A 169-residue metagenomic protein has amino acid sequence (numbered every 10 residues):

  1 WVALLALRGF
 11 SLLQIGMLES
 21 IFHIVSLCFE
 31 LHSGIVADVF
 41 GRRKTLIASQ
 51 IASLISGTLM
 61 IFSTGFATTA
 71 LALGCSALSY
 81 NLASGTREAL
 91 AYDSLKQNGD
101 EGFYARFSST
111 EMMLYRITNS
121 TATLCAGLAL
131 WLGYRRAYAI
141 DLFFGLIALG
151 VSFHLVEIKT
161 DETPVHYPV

Functional and structural regions predicted by a protein language model:
W1-Q14: Short amphipathic helix-loop junctions that connect adjacent transmembrane helices in Major Facilitator Superfamily/SLC
A3, E19-A37, G41, L46-S53 (+4 more regions): Substrate-agnostic recognition of the 12-TM MFS/MFS-like secondary transporter fold
G9, G41, F62-T68: Helix-breaking motifs and short loop linkers at transmembrane-helix boundaries and internal kinks in secondary membrane
I51-G65: C-terminal ends and interior cores of transmembrane alpha-helices in multi-pass membrane transporters/permeases
T58-F62, L149-H154: Membrane-embedded alpha-helical segments of multi-pass transporters/permeases
S63-G65, Y134, L155-K159: Short helix-capping/hinge motifs at transmembrane helix termini and TM-loop junctions
L155-V169: Juxtamembrane intracellular "pre-TM" segments in multi-pass secondary transporters
